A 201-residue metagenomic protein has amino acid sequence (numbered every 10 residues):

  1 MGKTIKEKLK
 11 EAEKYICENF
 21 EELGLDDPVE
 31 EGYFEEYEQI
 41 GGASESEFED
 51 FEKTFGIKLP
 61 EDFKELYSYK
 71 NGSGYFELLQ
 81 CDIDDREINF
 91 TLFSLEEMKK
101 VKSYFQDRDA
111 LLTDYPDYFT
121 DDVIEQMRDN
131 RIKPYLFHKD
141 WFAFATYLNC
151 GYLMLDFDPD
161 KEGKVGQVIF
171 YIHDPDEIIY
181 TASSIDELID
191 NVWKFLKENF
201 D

Functional and structural regions predicted by a protein language model:
M1-T146: A surface-exposed partner-binding patch
S68, N149, W193: Residue-level marker of positions within ordered structural domains that often coincide with functionally constrained
N71-E77, G151-L153, I178: Short catalytic/ligand-binding loop motif for oxyanion handling, primarily in non-cytosolic enzymes, centered on
L136, Y147, E177-T181: Short amphipathic alpha-helical interaction segments
F142, I169, I189: Active-site scaffold segments
F144-A145, F157-D158, S183-S184: Catalytic-core loop-and-flanking beta/alpha module that positions acidic residues for ribose/phosphate chemistry
C150-K164, I169-H173: Low-complexity, glycine/alanine/valine/leucine- and proline-rich hydrophobic stretches
I178-D201: Long, compositionally biased interface segments
